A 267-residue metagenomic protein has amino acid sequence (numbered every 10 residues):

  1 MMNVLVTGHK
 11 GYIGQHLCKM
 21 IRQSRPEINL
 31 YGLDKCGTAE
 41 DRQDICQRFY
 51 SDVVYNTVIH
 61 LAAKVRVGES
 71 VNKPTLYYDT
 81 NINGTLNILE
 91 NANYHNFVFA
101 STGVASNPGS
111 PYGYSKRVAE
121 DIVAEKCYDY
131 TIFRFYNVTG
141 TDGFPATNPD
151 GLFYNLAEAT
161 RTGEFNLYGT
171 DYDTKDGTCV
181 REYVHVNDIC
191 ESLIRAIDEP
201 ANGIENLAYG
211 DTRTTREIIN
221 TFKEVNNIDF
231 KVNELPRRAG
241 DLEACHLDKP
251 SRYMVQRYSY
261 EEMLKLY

Functional and structural regions predicted by a protein language model:
V4-Q23: N-terminal Rossmann NAD(P)H-binding glycine-rich loop of SDR-like oxidoreductase domains
Y31-Y50: Adenosine-cofactor binding site in Rossmann-like domains, unifying the SAM/SAH pocket of S-adenosylmethionine-dependent
F49-T80, T102-V104: NAD(P)H-binding glycine-rich loop region in Rossmannoid oxidoreductase-like domains and their noncatalytic homologs
V58, N72-F97, E120-I122: NAD(P)-cofactor binding segment of oxidoreductase domains
H60, L86-G113, D129-F133: Conserved Rossmann-fold NAD(P)-dependent oxidoreductase catalytic core, especially the SDR/UDP-sugar
D121-E191, T221-F222: NAD(P)-dependent short-chain dehydrogenase/reductase
L156-A159, S192-R237: Mid/C-terminal beta-alpha module of Rossmann-like enzyme folds, strongest in SDR-family dehydrogenases/epimerases
R257-Y267: Amphipathic terminal alpha-helices
